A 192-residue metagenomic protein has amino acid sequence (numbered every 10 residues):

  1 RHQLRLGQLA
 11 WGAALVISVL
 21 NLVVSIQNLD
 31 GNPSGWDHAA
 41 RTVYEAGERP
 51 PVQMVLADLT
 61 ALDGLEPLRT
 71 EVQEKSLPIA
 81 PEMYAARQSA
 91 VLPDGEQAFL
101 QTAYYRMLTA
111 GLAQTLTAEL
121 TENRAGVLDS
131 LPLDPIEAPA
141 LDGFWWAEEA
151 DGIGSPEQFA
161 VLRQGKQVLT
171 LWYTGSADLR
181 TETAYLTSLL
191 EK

Functional and structural regions predicted by a protein language model:
Q8-Q27: Hydrophobic membrane-insertion alpha-helices, especially the h-region of bacterial N-terminal signal peptides
G31-Q88: Extracytoplasmic low-complexity, Pro/Thr/Ser/Ala/Gly-rich segments that lie immediately after a secretion/anchoring
N32, W36-E48, L131-K192: A short, solvent-exposed beta-edge/loop patch
V55, L112-L120, E182-L189: Stable alpha-helical elements in mature extracytoplasmic
L62-L77, A113-F159: Short Gly/Thr-rich strand-loop-strand
Y84-L92, P156-R163: Short, surface-exposed beta-strand/loop micro-motifs that present aromatic residues
A85-A118: A short acidic-to-branched-hydrophobic micro-motif
